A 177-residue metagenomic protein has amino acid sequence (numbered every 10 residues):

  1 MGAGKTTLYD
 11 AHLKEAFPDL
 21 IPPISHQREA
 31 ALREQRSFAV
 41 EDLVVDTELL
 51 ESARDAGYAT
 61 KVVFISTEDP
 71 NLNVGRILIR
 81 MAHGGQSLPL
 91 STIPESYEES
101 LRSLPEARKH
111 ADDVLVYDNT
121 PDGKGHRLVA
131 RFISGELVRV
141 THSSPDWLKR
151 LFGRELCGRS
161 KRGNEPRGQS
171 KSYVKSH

Functional and structural regions predicted by a protein language model:
A3-V40: Conserved substrate/cofactor phosphate-moiety recognition/catalytic segment in nucleotide-dependent phosphotransferases
D10, A56-A59, E99: Positively charged, amphipathic and often flexible ligand-engagement surfaces
Q27, L49-A56: Catalytic-core regions built around general acid/base machinery
L32-R33, R54-A56, R108: Anion (oxyanion) recognition and catalysis
F38, G57-K61, V114: Hydrophobic anchor at the start of a short beta-strand that flanks the dinucleotide cofactor-binding loop
A39-L49, T67: Acidic, metal-coordinating catalytic cores used for nucleic-acid/nucleotide bond scission and strand-transfer chemistry
A56-I77: Conserved phosphate-donor/acceptor-positioning beta-strand/loop module used by diverse small-molecule
I79-Y173: Conserved GTP-binding G-domain of TRAFAC-class P-loop NTPases and closely related GTPase folds
